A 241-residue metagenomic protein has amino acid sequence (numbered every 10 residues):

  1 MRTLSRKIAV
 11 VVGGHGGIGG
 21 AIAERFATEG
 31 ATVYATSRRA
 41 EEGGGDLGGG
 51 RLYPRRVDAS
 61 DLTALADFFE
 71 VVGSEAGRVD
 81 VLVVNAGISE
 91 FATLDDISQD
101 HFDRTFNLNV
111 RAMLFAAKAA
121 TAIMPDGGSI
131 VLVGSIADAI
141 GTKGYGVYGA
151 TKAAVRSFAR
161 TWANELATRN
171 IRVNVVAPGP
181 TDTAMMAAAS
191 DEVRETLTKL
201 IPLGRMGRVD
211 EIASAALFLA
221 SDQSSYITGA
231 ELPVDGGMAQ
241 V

Functional and structural regions predicted by a protein language model:
I8, H15-G16: Conserved glycine-rich cofactor-binding loop
T93-L94, S98-F106, M186, V193-L197: Substrate-binding pocket helix/loop in short-chain dehydrogenase/reductase
D95, G127, I140-G146, T168 (+2 more regions): Active-site loop immediately N-terminal to the catalytic Tyr-X3-Lys motif of short-chain dehydrogenase/reductase
A117, T151, A159: Active-site helix of classical SDR
A122-I123, N164-T168, S225: Alpha-helical segment proximal to the catalytic Tyr-Lys
S135: Residue(s) in the substrate-gating loop at a strand-loop-helix junction that position the organic substrate next
I140, L217, T228-V241: Short C-terminal tail/terminal secondary-structure segment of NAD(P)H-dependent dehydrogenase/reductase domains
